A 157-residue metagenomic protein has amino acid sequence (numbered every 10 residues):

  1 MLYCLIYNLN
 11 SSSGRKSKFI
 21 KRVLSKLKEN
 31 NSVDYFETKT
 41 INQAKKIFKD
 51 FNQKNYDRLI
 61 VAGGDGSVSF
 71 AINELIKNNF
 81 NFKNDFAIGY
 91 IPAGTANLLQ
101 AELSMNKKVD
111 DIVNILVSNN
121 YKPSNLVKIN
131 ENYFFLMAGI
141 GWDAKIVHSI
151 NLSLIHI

Functional and structural regions predicted by a protein language model:
M1-A62, N73: ATP/NTP phosphate-donor binding region
I6, T38, K46, I76-L154: Catalytic core of DAGKc-family lipid kinases
S11, V68, T95: Short, glycine/acidic-enriched loop or turn micro-motifs at the edges of active sites
A44, G66-A71, L98: Short glycine/serine/threonine-rich phosphate/pyrophosphate-binding segments that cradle anionic phosphate groups
L59, G63-S67, A138: Generic, well-ordered alpha-helical segments
